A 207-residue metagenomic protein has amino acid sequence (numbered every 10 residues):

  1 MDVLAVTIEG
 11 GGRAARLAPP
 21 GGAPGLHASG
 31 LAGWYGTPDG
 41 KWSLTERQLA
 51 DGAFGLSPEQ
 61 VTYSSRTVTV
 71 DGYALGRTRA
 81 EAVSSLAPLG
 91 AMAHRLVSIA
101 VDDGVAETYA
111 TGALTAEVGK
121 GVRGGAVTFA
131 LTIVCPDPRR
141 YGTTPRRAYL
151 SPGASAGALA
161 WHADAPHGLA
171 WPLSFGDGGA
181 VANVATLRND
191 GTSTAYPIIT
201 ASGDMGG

Functional and structural regions predicted by a protein language model:
M1-G207: Extracellular/virion structural assembly segments
